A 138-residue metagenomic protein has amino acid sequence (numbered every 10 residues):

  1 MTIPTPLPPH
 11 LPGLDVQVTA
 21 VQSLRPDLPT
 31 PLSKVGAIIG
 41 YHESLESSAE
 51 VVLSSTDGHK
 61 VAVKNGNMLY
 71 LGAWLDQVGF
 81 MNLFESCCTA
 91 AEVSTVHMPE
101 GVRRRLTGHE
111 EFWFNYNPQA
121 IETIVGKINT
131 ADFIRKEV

Functional and structural regions predicted by a protein language model:
M1-V138: A conserved amphipathic helix/loop scaffold that creates a polar/acidic microenvironment used either to coordinate
